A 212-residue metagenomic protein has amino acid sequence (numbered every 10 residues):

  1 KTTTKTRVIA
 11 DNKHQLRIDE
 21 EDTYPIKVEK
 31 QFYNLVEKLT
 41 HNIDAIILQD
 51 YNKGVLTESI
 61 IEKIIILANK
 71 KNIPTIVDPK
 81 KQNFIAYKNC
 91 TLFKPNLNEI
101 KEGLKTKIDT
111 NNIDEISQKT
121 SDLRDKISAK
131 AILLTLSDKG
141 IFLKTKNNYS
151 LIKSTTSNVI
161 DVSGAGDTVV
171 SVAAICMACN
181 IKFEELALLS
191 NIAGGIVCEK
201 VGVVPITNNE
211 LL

Functional and structural regions predicted by a protein language model:
K1-I47, V204-L212: Conserved N-terminal subdomain of the carbohydrate kinase-like
T6, I46-Q49, N96, I141 (+2 more regions): Conserved structural-core and active-site-/substrate-pathway-adjacent residues in large, well-folded domains of enzymes
D11-Y24, K94-G103, I181: A polyampholytic, Gly/Pro-enriched intrinsically disordered region
L39, K126, I196-V197: Short alpha-helical functional segments enriched in proximate histidine and acidic residues
I43-D44, Q49, V55-S59: Phosphate-binding active sites in nucleotide-utilizing proteins
I47, I64, T75-V77, N83 (+3 more regions): Extended, hydrophobic alpha-helical segments in both membrane/secreted and soluble proteins
G54-Y149: Conserved phosphate/ATP/ADP-binding segment of small-molecule kinases
K130, T155-L212: Conserved post-catalytic alpha-helical subdomain immediately downstream of the catalytic base and nucleotide-binding
